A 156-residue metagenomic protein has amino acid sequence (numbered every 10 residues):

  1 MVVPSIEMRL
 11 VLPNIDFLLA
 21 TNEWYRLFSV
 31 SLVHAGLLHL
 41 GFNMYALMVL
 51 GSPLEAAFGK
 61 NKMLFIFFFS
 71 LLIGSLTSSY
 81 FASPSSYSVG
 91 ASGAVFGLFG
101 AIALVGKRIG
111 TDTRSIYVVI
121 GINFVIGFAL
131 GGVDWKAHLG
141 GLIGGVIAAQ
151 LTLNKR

Functional and structural regions predicted by a protein language model:
M1-R156: A detector for small-residue-rich transmembrane helices and their helix-helix packing motifs
